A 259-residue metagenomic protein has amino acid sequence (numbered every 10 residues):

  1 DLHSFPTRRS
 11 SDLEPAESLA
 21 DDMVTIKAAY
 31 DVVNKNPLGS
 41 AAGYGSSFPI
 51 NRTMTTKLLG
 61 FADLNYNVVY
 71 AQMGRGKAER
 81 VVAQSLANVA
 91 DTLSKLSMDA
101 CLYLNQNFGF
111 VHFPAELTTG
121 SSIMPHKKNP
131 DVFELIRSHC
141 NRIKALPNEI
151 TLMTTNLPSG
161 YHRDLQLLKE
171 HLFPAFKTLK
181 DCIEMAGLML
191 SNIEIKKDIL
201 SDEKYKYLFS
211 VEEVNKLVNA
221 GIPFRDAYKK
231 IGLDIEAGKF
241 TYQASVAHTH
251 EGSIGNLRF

Functional and structural regions predicted by a protein language model:
D1-H3, S18, D22, D99 (+3 more regions): Acidic side chains
D1-L2, Y30, S201: Short, surface-exposed helix-loop/turn micro-motifs enriched in polar/charged residues
L2-S10: Short, small-residue-biased leader/transition segments that mark boundaries at the very start of proteins
R9-M153: Internal glycine-rich alpha/beta core junctions
G109, M124-F259: Glycine-rich cofactor/substrate-binding loops
